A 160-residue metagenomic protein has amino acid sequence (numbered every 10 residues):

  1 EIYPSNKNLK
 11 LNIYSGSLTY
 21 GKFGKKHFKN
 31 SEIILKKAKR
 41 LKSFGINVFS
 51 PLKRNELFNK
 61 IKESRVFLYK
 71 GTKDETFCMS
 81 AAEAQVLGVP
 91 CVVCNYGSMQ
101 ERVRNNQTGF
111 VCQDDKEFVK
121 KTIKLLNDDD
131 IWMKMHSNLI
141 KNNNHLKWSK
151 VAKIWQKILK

Functional and structural regions predicted by a protein language model:
K25-N55: Nucleotide-activated donor-binding/catalytic signature segment of Leloir-type glycosyltransferases, i.e., the conserved
E56, T72-T76, S98: Active-site donor-sugar recognition loop in glycosyltransferases
F58, A81-V86, Q100-E101: Short alpha-helical segment that forms part of, or immediately flanks, the ligand-binding pocket in carbohydrate-active
K62-T76: Acidic donor-binding loop of glycosyltransferase active sites
E75-C78, Q85, N95-Y96: Short glycine/acidic-rich beta->alpha loop that forms part of the nucleotide-sugar donor binding site in diverse
P90-V93: Short hydrophobic beta-strand element within catalytic cores of glycosyltransferases and related nucleotide-activated
N105-K116, K124-D129: Conserved acidic donor-binding segment of nucleotide-sugar-dependent glycosyltransferases
Q113, D129-K160: A charged, aromatic-enriched C-terminal amphipathic alpha-helix characteristic of glycosyltransferases across folds
